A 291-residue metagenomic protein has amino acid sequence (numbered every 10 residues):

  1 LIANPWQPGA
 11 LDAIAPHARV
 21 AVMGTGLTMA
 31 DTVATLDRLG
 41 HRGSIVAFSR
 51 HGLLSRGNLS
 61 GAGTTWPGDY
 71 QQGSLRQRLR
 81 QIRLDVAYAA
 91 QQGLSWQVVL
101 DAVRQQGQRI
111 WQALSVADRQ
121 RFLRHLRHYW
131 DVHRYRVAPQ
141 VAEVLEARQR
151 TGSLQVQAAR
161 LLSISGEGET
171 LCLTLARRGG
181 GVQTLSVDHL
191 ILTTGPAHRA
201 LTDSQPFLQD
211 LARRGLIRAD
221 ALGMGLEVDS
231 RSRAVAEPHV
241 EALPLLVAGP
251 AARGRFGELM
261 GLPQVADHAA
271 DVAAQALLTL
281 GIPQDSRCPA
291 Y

Functional and structural regions predicted by a protein language model:
L1-R76, R80-I282, C288-Y291: Flavin (primarily FAD) cofactor-binding/catalytic cores of flavoenzymes
